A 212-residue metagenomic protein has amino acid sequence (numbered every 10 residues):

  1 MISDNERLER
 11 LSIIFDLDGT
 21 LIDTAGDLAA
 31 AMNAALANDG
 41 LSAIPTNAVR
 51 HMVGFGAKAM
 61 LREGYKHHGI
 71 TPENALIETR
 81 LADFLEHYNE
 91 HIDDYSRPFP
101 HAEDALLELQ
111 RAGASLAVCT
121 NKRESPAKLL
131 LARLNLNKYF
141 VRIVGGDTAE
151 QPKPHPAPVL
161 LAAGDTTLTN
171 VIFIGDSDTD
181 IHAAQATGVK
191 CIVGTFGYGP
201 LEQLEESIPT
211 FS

Functional and structural regions predicted by a protein language model:
M1-I13, N47, Q110, E124 (+1 more regions): Asp-based, Mg2+/Mn2+-dependent phosphohydrolase catalytic module
I2-H51: Active-site neighborhood of HAD-like aspartate-dependent phosphohydrolases
D23, V118-T120, V193: Hydrophobic residues in well-ordered beta-strands that form the structural core
A29, N33, T46, G54-R62 (+3 more regions): An amphipathic alpha-helix signature
M32, A102-A132: Substrate-recognition element of Asp-dependent hydrolases with the DxDx(T/V) motif
N38-H68, N74: Alpha-helical substrate-recognition element adjacent to the catalytic core
L41, A114, V189: Short phosphate-binding/catalytic loops that engage adenosine nucleotides
K66-L107, A112: Metal-dependent phosphoesterase signature
